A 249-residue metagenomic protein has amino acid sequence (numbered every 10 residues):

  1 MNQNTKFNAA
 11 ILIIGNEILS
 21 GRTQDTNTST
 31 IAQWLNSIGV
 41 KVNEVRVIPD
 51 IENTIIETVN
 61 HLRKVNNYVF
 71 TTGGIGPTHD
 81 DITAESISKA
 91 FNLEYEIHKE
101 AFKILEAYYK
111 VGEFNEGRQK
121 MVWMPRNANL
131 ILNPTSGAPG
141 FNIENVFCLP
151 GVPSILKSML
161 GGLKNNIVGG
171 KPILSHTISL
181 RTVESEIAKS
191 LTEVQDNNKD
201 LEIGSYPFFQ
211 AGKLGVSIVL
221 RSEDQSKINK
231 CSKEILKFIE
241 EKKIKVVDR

Functional and structural regions predicted by a protein language model:
N2-V45, D50, S226-N229: Glycine-rich phosphate/diphosphate-binding loop of Rossmann-like nucleotide-binding domains
A10, N67-Y68, M121-V122, N129 (+5 more regions): Structural motif
I14-N16, T71-H79, G151, R221-E223: Glycine-rich beta-strand-to-loop/alpha-helix junction loops that act as flexible
S29-I82, I87-K89: N-terminal small/polar loop signature for handling phosphorylated ligands or for N-terminal nucleophile
V47-D50, E100, Q119, T182: Short beta->alpha linker loops
T54-E57, K64, I82-G170: Proline/glycine-rich low-complexity loops and linkers
N145-F238: An accessory alpha-helical subdomain
F238-R249: Conserved short beta-strand edge segments in small beta-sheet-based binding/regulatory domains
